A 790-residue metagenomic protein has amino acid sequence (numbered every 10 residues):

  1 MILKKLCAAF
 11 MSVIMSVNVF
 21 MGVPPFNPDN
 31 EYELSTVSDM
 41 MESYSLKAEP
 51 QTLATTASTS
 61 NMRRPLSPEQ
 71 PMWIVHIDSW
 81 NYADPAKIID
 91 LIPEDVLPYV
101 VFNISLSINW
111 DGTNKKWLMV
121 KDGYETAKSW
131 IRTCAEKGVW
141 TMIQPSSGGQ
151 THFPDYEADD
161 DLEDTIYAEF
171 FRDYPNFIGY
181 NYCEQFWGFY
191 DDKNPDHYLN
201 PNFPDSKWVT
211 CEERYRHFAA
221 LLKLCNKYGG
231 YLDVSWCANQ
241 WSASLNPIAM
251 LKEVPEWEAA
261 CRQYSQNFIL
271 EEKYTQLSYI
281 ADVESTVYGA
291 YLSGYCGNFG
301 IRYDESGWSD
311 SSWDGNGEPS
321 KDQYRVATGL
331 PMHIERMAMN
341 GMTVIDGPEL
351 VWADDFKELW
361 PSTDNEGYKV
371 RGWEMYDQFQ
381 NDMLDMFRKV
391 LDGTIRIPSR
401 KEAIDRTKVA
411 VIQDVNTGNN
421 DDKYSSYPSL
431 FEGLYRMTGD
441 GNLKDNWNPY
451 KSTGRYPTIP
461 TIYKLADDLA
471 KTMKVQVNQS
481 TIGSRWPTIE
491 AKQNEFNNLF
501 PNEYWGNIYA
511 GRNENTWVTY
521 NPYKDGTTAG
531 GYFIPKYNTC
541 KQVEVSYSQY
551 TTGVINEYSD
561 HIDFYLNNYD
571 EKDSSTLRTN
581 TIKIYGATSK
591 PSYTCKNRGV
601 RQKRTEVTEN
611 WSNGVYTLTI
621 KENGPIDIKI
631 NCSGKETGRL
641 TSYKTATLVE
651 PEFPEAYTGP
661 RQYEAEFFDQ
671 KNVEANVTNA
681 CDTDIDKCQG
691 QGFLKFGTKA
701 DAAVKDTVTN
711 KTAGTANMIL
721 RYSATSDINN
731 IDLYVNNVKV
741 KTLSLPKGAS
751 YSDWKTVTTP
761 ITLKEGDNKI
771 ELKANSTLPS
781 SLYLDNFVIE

Functional and structural regions predicted by a protein language model:
K4-G22: Sec-dependent N-terminal signal peptides of Gram-positive bacterial secreted proteins and lipoproteins
A8, S285-Y288, V326-L330, R661 (+2 more regions): Active-site-proximal structural scaffolding
S16-S35: Sec-dependent signal peptide cleavage junction
V23, F299, Y550-N556, Y593-E609 (+3 more regions): Generic structural motif
T36-T528, N623: Glycan-processing catalytic domains of CAZymes
M332-I334, R396-S399, T551-T552, V704-T707 (+2 more regions): Generic recognition of flexible, low-complexity loop/linker segments
R406-K444, N494, N498-L648, V708: Carbohydrate-binding surface patches
V649-E790: Extracytoplasmic
